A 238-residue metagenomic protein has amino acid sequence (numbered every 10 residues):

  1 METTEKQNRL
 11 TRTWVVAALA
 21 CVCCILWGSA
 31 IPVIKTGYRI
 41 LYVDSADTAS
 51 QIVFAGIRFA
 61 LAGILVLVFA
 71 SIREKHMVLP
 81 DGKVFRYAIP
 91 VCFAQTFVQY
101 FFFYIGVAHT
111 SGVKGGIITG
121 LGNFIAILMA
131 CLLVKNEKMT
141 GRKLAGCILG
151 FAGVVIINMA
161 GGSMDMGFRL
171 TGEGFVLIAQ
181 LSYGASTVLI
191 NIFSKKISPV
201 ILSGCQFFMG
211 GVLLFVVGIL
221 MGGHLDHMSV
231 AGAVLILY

Functional and structural regions predicted by a protein language model:
M1-G56, D165-I192, L235: Glycine-/small-residue-enriched transmembrane alpha-helix faces in small-molecule transporters and effluxers
L19-V22, I57, V91, I118-L121 (+3 more regions): Hydrophobic core positions of alpha-helical segments in small-molecule transporters and transporter systems
C24, K35, V66, A126-L128 (+2 more regions): Transmembrane alpha-helical segments that form core, pore/gating elements of small-molecule transporters/exporters
A30, L61-L65, A94, V98 (+4 more regions): Alpha-helical transmembrane segments of compact multi-pass small-molecule transporters, enriched in specific families
L41-V53, F101-T119, K195-V200: Structural motif at transmembrane-helix junctions in multi-pass transporters
V66, M129, T140-G161, L214: Hydrophobic transmembrane alpha-helices of multi-pass small-molecule transport proteins
S71-G115, T119, I156: Specific transmembrane alpha-helical segments of multi-pass solute transporters/efflux pumps, especially DMT/EamA
K83-P90, M139-F151, E173, I197-Q206: Cytoplasmic-side transmembrane-helix entry/capping segments in multi-pass membrane proteins
